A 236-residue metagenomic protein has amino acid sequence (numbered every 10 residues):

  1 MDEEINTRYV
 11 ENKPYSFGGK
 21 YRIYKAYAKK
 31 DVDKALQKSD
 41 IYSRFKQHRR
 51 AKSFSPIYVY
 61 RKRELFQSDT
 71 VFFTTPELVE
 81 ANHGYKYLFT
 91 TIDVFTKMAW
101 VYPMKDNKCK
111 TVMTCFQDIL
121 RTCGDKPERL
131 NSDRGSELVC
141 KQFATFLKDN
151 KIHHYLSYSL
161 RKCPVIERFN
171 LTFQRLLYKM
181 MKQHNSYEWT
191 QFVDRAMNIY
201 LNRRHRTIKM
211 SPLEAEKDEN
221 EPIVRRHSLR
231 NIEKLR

Functional and structural regions predicted by a protein language model:
M1-T96, K105, R121-E128, C140 (+1 more regions): RNase H-like DDE catalytic core and adjacent DNA/metal-binding regions of integrase/transposase superfamily proteins
E3-Y9, Y21, D33, K46 (+1 more regions): Domain-scale segment recognizer with a strong primary affinity for retroviral/LTR-retrotransposon integrase
F73, F95-K97, G135-E137, S159-K162: Conserved beta-strand elements of beta-rich interaction domains across eukaryotes, especially beta-propellers
Y87, T111-D118, R168: Well-ordered alpha-helical segments embedded in enzymatic catalytic cores
K97-Y102, Y155-S157: Short small-residue beta-strand/loop micro-motif enriched in glycine and branched aliphatics
Y102, R129-D133: Short catalytic-loop micro-motif centered on adjacent basic/acidic residues
P103-K108, S159: Short beta->alpha junction loops
M113, V139-K141: Short, well-ordered alpha-helical microsegments
